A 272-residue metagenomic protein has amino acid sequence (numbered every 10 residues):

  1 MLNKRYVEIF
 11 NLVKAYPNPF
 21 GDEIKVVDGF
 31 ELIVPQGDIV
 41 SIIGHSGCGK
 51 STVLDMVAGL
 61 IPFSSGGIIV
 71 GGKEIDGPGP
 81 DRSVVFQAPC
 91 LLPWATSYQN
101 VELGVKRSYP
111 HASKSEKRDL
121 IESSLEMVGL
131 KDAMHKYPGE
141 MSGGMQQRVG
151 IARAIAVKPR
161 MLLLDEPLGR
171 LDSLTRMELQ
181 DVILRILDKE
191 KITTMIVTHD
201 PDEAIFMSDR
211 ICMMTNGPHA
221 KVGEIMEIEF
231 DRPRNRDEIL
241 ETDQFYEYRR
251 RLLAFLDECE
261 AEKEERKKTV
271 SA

Functional and structural regions predicted by a protein language model:
I43-H45: The feature captures the beta-strand-to-loop junction immediately N-terminal to the Walker
A58: Helix-to-loop junction immediately C-terminal to a conserved catalytic motif
G66-P78: Conserved ABC transporter NBD signature motif
Y98-K106, R118, E122, H135: Short helical segment in ABC ATPase nucleotide-binding domains corresponding to the A-loop/adjacent helical element
K114-A133, R185: Conserved ABC ATPase "signature" region
K136-G139, V157: Conserved signature/switch motifs of ABC ATPase nucleotide-binding domains
L162-D165: Catalytic Walker B motif of ABC-type/P-loop ATPase nucleotide-binding domains
